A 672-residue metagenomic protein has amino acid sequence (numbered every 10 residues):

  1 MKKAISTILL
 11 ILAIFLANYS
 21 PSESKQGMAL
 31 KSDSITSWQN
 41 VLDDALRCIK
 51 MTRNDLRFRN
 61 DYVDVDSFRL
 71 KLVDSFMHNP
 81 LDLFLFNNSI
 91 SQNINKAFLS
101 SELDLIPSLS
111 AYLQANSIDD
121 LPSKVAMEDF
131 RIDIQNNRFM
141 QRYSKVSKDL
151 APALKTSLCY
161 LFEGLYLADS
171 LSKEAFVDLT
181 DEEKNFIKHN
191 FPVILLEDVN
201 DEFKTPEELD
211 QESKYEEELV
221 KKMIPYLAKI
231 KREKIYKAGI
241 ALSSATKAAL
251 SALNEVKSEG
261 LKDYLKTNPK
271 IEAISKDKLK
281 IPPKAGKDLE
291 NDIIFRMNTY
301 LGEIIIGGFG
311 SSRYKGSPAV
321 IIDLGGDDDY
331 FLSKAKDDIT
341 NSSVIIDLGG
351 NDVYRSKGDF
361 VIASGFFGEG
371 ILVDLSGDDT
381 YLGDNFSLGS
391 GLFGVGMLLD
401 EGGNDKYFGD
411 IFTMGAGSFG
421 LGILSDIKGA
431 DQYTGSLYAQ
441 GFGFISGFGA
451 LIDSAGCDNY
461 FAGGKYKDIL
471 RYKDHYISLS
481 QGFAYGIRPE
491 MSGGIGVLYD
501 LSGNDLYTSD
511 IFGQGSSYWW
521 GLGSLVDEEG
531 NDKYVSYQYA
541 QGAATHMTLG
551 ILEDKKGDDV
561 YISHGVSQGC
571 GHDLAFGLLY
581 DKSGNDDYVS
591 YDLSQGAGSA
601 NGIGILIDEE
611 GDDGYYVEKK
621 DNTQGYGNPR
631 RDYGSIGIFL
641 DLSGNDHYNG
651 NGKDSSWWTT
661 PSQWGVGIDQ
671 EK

Functional and structural regions predicted by a protein language model:
K2-F309: Terminal non-domain segments
S251-I346, N351, F360, G494 (+3 more regions): N-terminal segments that cap or nucleate solenoid repeat domains
Y300-P318, D327-L332, N351-R355, D378-L382 (+9 more regions): Glycine- and aspartate-rich repeat motifs characteristic of hemolysin/RTX-like Ca2+-binding segments in secreted
E303-G307, P318-G325, T340-G349, S364-S376 (+12 more regions): Well-ordered beta-strand segments characteristic of repetitive beta-sheet solenoids
K357-F360, S364-D374, D378-L388, L392-M397 (+2 more regions): A generic tandem-repeat structural signature
F360-A363, L388-G389, M414-G415, A439-F442 (+7 more regions): Acidic/polar low-complexity surface segments
Y534-K555, D559-L606, D613-K620: Eukaryotic tandem repeat interaction scaffolds
N622, Y626-S656: Short, surface-exposed interaction patches in beta-rich subdomains that mediate adhesion/assembly near membranes
